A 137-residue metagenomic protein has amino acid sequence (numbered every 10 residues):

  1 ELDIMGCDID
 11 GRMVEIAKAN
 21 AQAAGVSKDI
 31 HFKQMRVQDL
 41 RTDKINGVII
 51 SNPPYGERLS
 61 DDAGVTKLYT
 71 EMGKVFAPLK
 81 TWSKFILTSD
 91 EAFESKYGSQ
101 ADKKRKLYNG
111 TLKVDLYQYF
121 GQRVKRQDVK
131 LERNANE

Functional and structural regions predicted by a protein language model:
E1-E137: Class I S-adenosyl-L-methionine-dependent methyltransferase catalytic core
